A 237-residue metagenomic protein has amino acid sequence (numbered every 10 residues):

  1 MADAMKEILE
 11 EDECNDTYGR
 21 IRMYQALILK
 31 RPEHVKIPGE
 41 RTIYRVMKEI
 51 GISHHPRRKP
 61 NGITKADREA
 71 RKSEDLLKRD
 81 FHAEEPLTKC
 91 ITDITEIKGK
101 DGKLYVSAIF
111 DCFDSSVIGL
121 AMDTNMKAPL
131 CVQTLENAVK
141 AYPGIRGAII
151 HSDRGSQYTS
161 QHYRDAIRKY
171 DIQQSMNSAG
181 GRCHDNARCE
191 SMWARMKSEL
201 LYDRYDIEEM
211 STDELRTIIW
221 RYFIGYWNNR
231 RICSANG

Functional and structural regions predicted by a protein language model:
M1-E85, C183: Basic, flexible linker segments flanking DNA-binding modules in nucleic acid-interacting mobile-element proteins
L77, T88-I97: Two-metal-ion RNase H-like nuclease active-site motif
K98, G102, L120-P143: Active-site beta-loop-alpha junctions of metal-dependent nucleic acid enzymes, especially the RNase H-like/DDE
G99, D111-C112: Short, acidic, Ser/Thr-enriched surface-loop or helix-capping motifs
L104-S107: Short loop/turn microsegments at loop-to-beta-strand junctions
S116-V117: Hydrophobic "anchor" residues
G144-T159, A179-N186, G237: Acidic/histidine-rich, metal-coordinating catalytic segments
Y163-S175, R182, R188-S234: Charged alpha-helix within mobile-element recombinases
